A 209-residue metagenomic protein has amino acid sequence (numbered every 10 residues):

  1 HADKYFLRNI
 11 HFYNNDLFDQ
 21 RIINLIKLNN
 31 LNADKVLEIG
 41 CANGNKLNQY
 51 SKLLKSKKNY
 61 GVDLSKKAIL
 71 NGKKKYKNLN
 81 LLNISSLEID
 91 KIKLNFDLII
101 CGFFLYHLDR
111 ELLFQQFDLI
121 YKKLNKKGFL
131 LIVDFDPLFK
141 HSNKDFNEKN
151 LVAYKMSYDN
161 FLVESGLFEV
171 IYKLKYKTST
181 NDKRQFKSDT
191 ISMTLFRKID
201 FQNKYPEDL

Functional and structural regions predicted by a protein language model:
H1-D90, E111-Q115, F129-L209: Class I (Rossmann-like) S-adenosyl-L-methionine-dependent methyltransferase catalytic domain, capturing the SAM-binding
I100: A conserved beta-strand element that flanks and buttresses the S-adenosyl-L-methionine
F103-H107: Short catalytic micro-motifs in class I SAM-dependent methyltransferases
F114-K126: A short glycine-rich, Lys/Arg-flanked "PGG" loop and its adjoining helix->strand segment in the class I
